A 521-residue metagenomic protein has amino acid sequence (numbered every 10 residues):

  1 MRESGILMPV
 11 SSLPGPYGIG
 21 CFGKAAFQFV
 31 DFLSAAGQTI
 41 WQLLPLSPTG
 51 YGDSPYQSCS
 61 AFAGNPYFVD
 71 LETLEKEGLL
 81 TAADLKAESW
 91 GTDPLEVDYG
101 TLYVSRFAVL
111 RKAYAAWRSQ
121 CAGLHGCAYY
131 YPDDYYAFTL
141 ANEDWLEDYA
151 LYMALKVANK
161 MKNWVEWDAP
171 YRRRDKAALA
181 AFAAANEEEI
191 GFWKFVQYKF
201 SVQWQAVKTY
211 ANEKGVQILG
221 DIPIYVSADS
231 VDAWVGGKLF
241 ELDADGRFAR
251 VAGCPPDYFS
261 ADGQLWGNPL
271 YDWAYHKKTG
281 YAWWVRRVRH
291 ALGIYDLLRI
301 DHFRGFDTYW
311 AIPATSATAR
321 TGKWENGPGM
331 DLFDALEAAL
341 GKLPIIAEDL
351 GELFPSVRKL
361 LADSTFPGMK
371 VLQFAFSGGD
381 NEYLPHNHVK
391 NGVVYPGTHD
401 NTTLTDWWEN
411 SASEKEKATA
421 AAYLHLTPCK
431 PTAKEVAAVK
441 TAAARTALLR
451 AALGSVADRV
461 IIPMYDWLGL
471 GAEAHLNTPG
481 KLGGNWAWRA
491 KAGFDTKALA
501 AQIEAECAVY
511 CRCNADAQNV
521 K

Functional and structural regions predicted by a protein language model:
M1-S11, F27: N-terminal regions that are enriched for targeting/export leaders and immediately downstream pro/stem segments
P9, D53-Q197, V226-I461, Y465-W467 (+1 more regions): Alpha-amylase-like alpha-glycosidases and glucanotransferases acting on alpha-linked glucans and related
K24-D31, V202-Y210, W284-R286, G379 (+1 more regions): Short alpha-helical segments and helix-capping/turn motifs at coil-helix boundaries
K24-T49, I294-Y295: Catalytic domains of carbohydrate-active enzymes, especially glycoside hydrolases
S34, W204-N212, E337, L361-A362: Surface-exposed amphipathic alpha-helices with a cationic face
L44, Q217-L219, P223, L297 (+1 more regions): Outer-envelope exported proteins of Gram-negative bacteria
W193-V226: Conserved, well-ordered alpha-helix/loop/beta-strand core segments that scaffold catalytic motifs
G469-N519: Structured C-terminal cap/extension of enzyme domains
